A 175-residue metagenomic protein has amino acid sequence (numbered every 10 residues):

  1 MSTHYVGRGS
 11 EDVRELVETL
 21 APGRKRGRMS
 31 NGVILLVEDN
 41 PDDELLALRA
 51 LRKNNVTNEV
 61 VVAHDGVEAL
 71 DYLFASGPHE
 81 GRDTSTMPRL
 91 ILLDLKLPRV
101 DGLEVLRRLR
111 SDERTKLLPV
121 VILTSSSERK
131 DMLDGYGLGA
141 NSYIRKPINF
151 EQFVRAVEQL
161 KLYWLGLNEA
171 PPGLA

Functional and structural regions predicted by a protein language model:
R8, K146: A Lys-centered signature of the CheY-like receiver
D12, E68, I148-K161, E169-L174: C-terminal output helix
E38: Conserved acidic carboxylate
L46-R52, V61-L90: Acidic, metal-coordinating helix/loop segments flanking the phosphotransfer/catalytic sites of two-component signaling
D94, T124: Active-site residues of response regulator receiver
P98, K116, E128: The feature encodes the CheY-like receiver
N141: Short, glycine/charged-rich "phosphate-handling" switch motifs in NTP-dependent and phosphotransfer domains
